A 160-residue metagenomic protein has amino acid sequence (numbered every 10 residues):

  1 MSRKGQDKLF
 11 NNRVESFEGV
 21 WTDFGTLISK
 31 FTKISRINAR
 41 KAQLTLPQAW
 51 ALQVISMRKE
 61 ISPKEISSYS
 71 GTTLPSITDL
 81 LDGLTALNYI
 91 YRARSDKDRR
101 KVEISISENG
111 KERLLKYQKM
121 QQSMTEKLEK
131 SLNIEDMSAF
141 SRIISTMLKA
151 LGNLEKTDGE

Functional and structural regions predicted by a protein language model:
M1-A42: N-terminal leader segment of winged-helix/HTH proteins
M1-N12, I134-E160: C-terminal regulatory/oligomerization modules of transcriptional regulators
V14-W21, K41, T45, L74 (+4 more regions): Short, structured helix-loop boundary elements
W21, G25-I28, Q48, S107 (+2 more regions): Generic structural concept
F24-L27, F31-S35, S70, R113 (+3 more regions): Alpha-helical linker/hinge and terminal dimerization helices associated with HTH transcriptional regulators
T32-S76: N-terminal helix-turn-helix DNA-binding core of bacterial DNA-binding proteins
D82-A139: Charged, amphipathic alpha-helical coiled-coil/dimerization segments
